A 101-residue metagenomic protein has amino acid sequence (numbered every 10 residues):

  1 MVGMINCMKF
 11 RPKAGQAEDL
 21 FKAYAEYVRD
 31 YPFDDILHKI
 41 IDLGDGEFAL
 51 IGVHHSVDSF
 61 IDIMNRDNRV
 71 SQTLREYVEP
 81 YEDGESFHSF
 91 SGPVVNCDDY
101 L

Functional and structural regions predicted by a protein language model:
M1, A14-Q16, D58: Short tyrosine-centred short linear motifs in exposed loops/low-complexity segments
G3-R11, A49-I51: Active-site-flanking beta-strand signature of metal-NTP-handling nucleotidyl enzymes and homologous cyclase-like
K9-K22: Short, surface-exposed ligand-recognition loops at beta-strand->loop->(often short) alpha-helix junctions that present
E26-K39, V53-S89: An amphipathic, aromatic/His-enriched active-site/gating alpha helix that lines ligand/cofactor pockets
E47, S59-I61, D98: Short catalytic/ligand-binding loop motif for oxyanion handling, primarily in non-cytosolic enzymes, centered on
L50-V53, Y100-L101: Short aromatic-enriched loop/helix-cap "lid" or pocket-rim segments at secondary-structure transitions that line
S89-L101: Short, low-order "capping/linker" segments at domain edges
